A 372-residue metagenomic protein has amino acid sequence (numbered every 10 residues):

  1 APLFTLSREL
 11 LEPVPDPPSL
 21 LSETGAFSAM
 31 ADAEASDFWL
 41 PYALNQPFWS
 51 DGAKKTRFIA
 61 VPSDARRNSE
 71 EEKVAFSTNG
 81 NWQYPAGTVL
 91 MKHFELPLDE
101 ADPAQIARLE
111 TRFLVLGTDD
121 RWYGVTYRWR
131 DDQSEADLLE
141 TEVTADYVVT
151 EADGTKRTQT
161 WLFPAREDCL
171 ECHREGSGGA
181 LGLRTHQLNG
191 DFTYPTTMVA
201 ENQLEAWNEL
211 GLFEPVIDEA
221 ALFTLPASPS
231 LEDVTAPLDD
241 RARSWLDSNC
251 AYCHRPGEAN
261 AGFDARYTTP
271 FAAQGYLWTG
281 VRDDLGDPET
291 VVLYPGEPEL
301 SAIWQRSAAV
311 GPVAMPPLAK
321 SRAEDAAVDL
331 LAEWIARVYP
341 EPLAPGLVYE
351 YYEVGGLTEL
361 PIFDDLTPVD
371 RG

Functional and structural regions predicted by a protein language model:
A1-E9, E100-P340: Sequence context surrounding c-type heme c attachment/ligation sites in exported
S7-V61: N-terminal pre-domain segments of enzymes
K55-A75: Short, structured beta-strand/loop micro-motifs enriched in basic residues and often containing a Trp
T78-G80, C172: Short, conserved secondary-structure segments in the cores of folded domains
Y84-G87: Short, well-ordered loop/turn sites that connect or cap secondary structure elements
Y339-G372: Extracellular/secretory pathway-exposed regions associated with glycan biology
